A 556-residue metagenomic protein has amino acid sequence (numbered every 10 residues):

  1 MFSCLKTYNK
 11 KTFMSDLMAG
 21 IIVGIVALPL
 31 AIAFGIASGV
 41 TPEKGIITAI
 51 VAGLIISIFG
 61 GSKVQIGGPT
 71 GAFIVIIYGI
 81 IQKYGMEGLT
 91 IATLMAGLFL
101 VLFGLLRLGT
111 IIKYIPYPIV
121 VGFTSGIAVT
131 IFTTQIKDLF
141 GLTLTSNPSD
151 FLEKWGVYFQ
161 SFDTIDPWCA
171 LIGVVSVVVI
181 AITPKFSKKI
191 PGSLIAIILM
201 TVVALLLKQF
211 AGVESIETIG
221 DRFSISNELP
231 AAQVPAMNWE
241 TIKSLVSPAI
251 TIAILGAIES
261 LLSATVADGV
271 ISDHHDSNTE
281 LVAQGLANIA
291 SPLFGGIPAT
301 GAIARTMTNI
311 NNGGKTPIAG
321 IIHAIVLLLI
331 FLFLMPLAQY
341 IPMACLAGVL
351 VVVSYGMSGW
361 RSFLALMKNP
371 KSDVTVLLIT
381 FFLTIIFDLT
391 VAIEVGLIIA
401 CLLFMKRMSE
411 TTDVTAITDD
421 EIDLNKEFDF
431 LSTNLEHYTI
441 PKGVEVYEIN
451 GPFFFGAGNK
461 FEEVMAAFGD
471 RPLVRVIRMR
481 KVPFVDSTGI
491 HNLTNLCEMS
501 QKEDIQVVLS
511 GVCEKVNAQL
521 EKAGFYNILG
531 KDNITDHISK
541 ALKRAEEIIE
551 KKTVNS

Functional and structural regions predicted by a protein language model:
M1-T415, D419-D423, G524: Transmembrane helical cores of multi-pass ion-transport proteins
A19, V177, A181, N459 (+3 more regions): Short, contiguous clusters of charged residues that form electrostatic/catalytic patches at enzyme active sites, used
G67, G122, L509-S510, T535: Active-site-adjacent beta-strand anchor residues
I77, W155, F461-M465, A541 (+1 more regions): Generic hydrophobic alpha-helical segments
I325, V516-N517, D536: Short secondary-structure capping/turn micro-motifs that flank functional sites
G356-I528, E546-I549, T553-S556: The feature marks cytosolic C-terminal regulatory regions of anion transporters and related permeases
I528-R544: Short acidic-hydrophobic, aromatic-tinged amphipathic segments that line or gate anion-handling sites
